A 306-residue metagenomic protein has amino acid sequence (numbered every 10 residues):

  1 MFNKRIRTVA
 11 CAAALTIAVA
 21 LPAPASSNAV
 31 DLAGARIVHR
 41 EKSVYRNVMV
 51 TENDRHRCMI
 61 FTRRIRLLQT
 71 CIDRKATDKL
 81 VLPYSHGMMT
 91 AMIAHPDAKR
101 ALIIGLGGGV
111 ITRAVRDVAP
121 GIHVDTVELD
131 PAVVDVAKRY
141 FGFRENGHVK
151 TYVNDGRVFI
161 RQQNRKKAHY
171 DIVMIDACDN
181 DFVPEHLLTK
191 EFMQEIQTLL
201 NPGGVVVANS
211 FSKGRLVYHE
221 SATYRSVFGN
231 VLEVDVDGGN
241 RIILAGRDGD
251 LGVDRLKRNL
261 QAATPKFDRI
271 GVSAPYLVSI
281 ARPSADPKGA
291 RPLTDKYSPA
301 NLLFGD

Functional and structural regions predicted by a protein language model:
F2-A13: Bacterial N-terminal signal peptides that target proteins for export
A12-A20: Bacterial N-terminal signal peptides
S26-L67, N230-D306: Soluble small-group transferase modules, centered on the S-adenosyl donor enzyme superfamily
V30, F141-E145, Y224: Short, conserved catalytic or adaptor-binding loops enriched in Gly and charged residues
E52, K79-A208, S212: The AdoMet/dcAdoMet-binding core of the Class I SAM-like
I65-G87: Acidic, aromatic-enriched beta-alpha/helix-loop junctions
G121-H123, N146-H148, G203, F228-N230 (+2 more regions): A generic structural signal for alpha->beta connector loops
K190-K257: C-terminal substrate-binding/active-site "lid" region of AdoMet-derived donor-dependent transferases
